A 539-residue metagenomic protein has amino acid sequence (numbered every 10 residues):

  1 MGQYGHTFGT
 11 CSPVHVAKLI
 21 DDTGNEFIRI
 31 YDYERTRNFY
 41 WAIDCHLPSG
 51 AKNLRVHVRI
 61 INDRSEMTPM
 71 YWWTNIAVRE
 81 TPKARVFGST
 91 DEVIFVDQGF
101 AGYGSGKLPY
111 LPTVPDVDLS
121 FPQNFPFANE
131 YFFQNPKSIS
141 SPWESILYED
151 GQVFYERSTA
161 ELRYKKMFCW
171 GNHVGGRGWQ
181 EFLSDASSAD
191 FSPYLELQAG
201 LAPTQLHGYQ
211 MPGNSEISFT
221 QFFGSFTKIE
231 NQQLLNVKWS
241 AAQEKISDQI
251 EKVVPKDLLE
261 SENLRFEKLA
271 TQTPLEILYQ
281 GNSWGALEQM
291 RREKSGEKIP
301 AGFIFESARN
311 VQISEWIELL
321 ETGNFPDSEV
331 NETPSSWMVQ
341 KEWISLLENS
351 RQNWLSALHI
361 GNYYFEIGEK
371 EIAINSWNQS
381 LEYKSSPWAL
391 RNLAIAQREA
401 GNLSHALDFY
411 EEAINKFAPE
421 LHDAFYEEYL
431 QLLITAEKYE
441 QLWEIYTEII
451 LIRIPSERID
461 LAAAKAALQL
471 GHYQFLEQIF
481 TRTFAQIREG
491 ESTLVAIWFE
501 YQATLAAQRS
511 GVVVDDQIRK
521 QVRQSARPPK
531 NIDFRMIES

Functional and structural regions predicted by a protein language model:
G2-A51, P82, R177-L206: Extended, loop-rich substrate-binding clefts of extracytoplasmic carbohydrate-active enzymes
I30-T81, F219-Q221: Acidic, contiguous internal or C-terminal segments within carbohydrate-active enzymes that form a structured patch used
V58, Q210-T227: Short Pro-Gly-centered flexible turn/kink motifs
E66-Y71, N75-Y209, A270-Y279, S283 (+1 more regions): A contiguous, surface-exposed recognition patch within enzymatic or periplasmic domains that forms
L355, W388, H422-A424, R458: Start-of-helix register in tetratricopeptide repeats
